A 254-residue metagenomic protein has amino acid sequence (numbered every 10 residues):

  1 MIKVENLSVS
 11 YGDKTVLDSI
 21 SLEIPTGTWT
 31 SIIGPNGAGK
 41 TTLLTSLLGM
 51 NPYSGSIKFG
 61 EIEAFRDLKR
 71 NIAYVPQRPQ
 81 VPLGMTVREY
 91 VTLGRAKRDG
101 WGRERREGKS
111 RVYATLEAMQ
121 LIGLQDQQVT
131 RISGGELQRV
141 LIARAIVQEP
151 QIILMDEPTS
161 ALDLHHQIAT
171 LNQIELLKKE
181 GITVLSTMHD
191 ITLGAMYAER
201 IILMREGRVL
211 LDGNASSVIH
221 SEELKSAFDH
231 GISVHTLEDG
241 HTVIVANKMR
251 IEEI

Functional and structural regions predicted by a protein language model:
I2, V16-L17: Conserved structural motif at the start of ABC-family nucleotide-binding domains
I33-P35: The feature captures the beta-strand-to-loop junction immediately N-terminal to the Walker
P52-R70: Conserved ABC transporter NBD signature motif
T92, R106-L124: Conserved ABC ATPase "signature" region
Q128-I132, E136: Conserved ABC ATPase signature
I153-E157: Catalytic Walker B motif of ABC-type/P-loop ATPase nucleotide-binding domains
A227-I254: ABC ATPase nucleotide-binding domains
